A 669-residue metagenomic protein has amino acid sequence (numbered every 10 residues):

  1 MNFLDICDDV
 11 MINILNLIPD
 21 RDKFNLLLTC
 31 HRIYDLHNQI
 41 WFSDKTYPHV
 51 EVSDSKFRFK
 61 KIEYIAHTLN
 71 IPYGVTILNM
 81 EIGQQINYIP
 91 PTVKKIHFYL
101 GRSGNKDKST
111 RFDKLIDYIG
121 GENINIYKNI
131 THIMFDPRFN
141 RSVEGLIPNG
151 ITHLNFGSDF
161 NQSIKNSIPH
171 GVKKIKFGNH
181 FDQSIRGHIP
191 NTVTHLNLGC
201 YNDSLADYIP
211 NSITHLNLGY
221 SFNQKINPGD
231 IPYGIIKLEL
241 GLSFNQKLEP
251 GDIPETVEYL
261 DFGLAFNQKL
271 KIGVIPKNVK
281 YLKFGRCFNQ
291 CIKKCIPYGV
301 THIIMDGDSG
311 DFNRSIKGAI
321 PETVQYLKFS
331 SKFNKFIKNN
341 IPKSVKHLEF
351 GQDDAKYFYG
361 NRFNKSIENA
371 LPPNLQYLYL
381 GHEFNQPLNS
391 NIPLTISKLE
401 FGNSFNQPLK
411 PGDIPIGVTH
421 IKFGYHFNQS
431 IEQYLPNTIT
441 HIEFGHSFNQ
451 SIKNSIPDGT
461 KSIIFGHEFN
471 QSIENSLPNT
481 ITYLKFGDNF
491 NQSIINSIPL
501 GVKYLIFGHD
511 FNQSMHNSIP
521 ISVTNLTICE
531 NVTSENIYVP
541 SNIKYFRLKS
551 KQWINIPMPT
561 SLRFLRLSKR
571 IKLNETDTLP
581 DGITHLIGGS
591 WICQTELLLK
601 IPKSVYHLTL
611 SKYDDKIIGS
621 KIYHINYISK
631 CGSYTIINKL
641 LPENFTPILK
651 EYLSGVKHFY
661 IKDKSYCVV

Functional and structural regions predicted by a protein language model:
M1-R32: N-terminal Skp1-binding subsegment of the F-box domain
L36-S142, G150-G157: LRR N-terminal entry segment and analogous cap-like coil->beta motifs
K56, I65-Y73, Q84-P90, D107-S109 (+23 more regions): Leucine-rich repeat
Y64, N79-Q84, H97-G104, K114-G121 (+24 more regions): Concave beta-strand-loop units of leucine-rich repeat
I71-I77, I89-K95, T110-L115, I126-H132 (+23 more regions): Leucine-rich repeat
F98-L100, F112, G150-H153, S158 (+3 more regions): Charged, elongated alpha-helical/coil segments that serve as electrostatic interaction surfaces for nucleic-acid
I587-V668: Leucine-rich solenoid repeat scaffolds
